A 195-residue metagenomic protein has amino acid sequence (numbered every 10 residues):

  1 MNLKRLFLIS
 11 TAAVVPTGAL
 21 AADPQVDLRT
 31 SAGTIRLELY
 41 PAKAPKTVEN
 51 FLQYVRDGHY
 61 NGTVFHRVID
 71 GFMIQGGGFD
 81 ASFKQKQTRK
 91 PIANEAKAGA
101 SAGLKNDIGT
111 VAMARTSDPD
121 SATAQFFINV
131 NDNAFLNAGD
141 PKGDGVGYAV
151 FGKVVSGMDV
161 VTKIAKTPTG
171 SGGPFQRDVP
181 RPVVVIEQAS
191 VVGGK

Functional and structural regions predicted by a protein language model:
L3-S10, G18-K195: Cyclophilin-like peptidyl-prolyl cis-trans isomerases
